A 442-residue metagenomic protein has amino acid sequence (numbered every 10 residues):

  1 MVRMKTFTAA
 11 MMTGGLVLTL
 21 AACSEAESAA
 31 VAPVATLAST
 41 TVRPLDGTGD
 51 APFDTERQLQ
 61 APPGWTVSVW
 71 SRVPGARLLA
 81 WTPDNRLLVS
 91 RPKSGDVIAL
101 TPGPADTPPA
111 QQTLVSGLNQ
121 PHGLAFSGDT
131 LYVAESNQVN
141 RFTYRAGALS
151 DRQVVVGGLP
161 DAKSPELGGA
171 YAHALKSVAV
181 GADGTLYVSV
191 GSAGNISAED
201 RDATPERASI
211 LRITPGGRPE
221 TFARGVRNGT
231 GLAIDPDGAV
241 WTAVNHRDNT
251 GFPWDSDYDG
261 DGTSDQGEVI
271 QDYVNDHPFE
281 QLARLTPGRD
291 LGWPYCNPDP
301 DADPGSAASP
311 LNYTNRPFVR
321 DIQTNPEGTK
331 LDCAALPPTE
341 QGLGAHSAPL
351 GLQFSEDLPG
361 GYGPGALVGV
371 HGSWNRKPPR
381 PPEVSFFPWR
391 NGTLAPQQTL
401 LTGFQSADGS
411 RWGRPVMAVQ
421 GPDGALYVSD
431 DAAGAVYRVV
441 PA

Functional and structural regions predicted by a protein language model:
L20-A22: C-terminal motif of bacterial Sec signal peptides marking the signal peptidase cleavage site
S24-A26: Bacterial signal peptide processing site
V31-A61, L175, A193-N195, P205-A208 (+4 more regions): Beta-propeller domain segments
V73-D84, S116-T130, A134, S164-T185 (+4 more regions): Beta-rich, blade/repeat-based domains predominating in secreted/periplasmic proteins but also intracellular
L88-S90, V133, Y187-S189, W241-V244 (+2 more regions): Residue position within the beta-strands of beta-propeller blades
L100-D106, F142-L149, T286-L291, F386-T393 (+1 more regions): Short loop/turn segments immediately following beta-strands, especially the blade-tip and inter-blade linker loops
N137-V180, S192: Asp-box/WD-like beta-propeller blade repeats and closely related beta-sheet repeat scaffolds
V419-A442: Blade-level signature of beta-propeller repeat domains, shared across WD40, Kelch, NHL, RCC1 and BNR/Asp-box propellers
